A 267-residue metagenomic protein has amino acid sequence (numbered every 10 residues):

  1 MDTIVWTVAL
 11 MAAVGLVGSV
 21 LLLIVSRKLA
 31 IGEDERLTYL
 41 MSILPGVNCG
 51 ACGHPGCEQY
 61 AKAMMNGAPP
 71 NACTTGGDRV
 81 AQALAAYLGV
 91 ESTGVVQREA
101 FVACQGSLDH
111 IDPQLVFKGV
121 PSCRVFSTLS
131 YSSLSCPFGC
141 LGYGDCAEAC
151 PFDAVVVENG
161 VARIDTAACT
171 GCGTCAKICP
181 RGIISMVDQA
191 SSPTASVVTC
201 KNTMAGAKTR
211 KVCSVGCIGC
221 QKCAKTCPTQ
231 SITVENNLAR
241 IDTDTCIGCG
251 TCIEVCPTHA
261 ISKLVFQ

Functional and structural regions predicted by a protein language model:
D2-T226, Q230, V255, H259-S262 (+1 more regions): Ferredoxin-type iron-sulfur electron-transfer modules and their immediate structural context
A162, L238-A239: Hydrophobic residues embedded in beta-strands of well-ordered beta-sheets
T229-L238: Cys/His-clustered metal-coordination modules, chiefly Zn-binding fingers
G250: Basic, amphipathic alpha-helical segments enriched in Lys/Arg and hydrophobic/aromatic residues
